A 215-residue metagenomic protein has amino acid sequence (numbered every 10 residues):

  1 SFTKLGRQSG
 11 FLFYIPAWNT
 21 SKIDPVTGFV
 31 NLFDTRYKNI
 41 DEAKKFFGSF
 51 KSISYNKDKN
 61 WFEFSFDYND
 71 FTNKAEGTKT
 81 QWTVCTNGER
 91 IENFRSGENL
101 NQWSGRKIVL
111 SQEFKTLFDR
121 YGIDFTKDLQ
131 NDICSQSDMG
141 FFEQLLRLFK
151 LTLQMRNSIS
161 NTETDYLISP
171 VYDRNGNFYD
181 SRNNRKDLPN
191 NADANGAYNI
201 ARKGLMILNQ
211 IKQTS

Functional and structural regions predicted by a protein language model:
S1-S215: Positively charged, helix-rich recognition surfaces that bind polyanionic ligands
